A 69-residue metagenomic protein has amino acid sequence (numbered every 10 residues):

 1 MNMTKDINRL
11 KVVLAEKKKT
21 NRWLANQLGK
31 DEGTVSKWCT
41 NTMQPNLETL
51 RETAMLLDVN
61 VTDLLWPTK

Functional and structural regions predicted by a protein language model:
M1-T20: A short, Lys/Arg-rich alpha-helix, primarily the initiator
E16, Q27, L56: Residues within the alpha-helical elements of helix-turn-helix
W23, T34, D63: Residues in the helix-turn-helix
L24-A25, T53: Short alpha-helical "recognition helix" segments of helix-turn-helix
K30-P45: Recognition helix of helix-turn-helix/homeodomain-like DNA-binding domains that insert into the DNA major groove
E48-D63: DNA major-groove recognition helix of helix-turn-helix/homeodomain DNA-binding modules
D63-K69: Short amphipathic recognition helices of helix-turn-helix/homeodomain-type DNA-binding modules
